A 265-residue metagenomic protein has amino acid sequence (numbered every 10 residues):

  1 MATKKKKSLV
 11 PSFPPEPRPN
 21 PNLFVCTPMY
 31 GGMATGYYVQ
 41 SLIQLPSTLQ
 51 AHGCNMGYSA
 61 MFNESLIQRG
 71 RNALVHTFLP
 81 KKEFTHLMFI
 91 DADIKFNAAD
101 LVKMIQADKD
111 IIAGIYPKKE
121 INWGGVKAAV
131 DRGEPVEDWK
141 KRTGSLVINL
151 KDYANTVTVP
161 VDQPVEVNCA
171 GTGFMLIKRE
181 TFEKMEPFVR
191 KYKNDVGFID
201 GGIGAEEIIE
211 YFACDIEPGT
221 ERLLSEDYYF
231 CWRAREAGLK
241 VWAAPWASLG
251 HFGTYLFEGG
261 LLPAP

Functional and structural regions predicted by a protein language model:
M1-S65, R69: N-proximal low-complexity "stem/linker" segments adjacent to membrane-targeting elements
A2-F24, P187-P265: C-terminal catalytic/acceptor-binding lobe
Q50, I105, R235: Anion (oxyanion) recognition and catalysis
N55, D93, D110, K240-W242 (+1 more regions): Residue-level detector of anion-binding/catalytic polar loops
I67-R71, W139, D227: Conserved donor sugar-nucleotide recognition element shared by glycan-biosynthetic enzymes
N72-H86: Active-site nucleotide-sugar/metal-binding loop of Leloir-type enzymes
V75, N97-C214: Conserved catalytic core of nucleotide-sugar-dependent glycosyltransferases
E83-K95: Short beta-strand-to-loop acidic/aromatic patch adjacent to the donor-nucleotide binding site
